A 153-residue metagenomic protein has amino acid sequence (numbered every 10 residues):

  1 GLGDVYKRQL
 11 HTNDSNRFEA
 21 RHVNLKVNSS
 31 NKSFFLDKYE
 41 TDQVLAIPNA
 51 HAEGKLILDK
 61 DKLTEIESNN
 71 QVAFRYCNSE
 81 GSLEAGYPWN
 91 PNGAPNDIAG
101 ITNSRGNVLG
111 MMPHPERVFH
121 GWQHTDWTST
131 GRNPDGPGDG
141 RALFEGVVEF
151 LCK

Functional and structural regions predicted by a protein language model:
L2-Y6: Short, small-residue-biased leader/transition segments that mark boundaries at the very start of proteins
L10-K153: Amide-donor transfer/coupling interface in amidating biosynthetic enzymes
